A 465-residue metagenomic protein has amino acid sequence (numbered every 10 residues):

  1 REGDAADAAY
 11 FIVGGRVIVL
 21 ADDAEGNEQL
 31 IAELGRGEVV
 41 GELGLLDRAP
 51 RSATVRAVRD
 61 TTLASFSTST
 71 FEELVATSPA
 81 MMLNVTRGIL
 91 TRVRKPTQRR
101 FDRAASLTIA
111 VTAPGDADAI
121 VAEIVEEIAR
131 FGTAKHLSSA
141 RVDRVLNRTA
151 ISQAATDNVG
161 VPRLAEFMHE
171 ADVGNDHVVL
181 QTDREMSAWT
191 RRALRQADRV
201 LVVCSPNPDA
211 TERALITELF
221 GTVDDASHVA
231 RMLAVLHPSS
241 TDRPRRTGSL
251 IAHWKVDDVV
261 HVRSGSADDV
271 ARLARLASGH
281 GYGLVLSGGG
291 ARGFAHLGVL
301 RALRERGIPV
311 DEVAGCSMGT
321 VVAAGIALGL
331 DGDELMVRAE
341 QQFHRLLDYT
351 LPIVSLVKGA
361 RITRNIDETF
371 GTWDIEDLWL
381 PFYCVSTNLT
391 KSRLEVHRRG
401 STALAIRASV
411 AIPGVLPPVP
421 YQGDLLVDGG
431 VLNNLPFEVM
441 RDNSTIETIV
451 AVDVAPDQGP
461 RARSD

Functional and structural regions predicted by a protein language model:
R1-Q29: Regulatory nucleotide-sensing modules
L30-V85: Cyclic-nucleotide recognition modules
T62, T68-T108, A252-G281: Extreme N-terminal, non-catalytic leader segments that precede Walker-type/kinase nucleotide-binding cores
A105-F131, A140: Glycine-rich phosphate-binding P-loop
V142-D157: P-loop NTPase switch/communication element
V159-R163: Flexible loop/N-cap segments at domain edges
A165-D176, E185-A314, A324-D465: Patatin-like phospholipase
G315, G319: Gly/Ala-rich beta-loop-alpha elbow adjacent to hydrolase catalytic centers
